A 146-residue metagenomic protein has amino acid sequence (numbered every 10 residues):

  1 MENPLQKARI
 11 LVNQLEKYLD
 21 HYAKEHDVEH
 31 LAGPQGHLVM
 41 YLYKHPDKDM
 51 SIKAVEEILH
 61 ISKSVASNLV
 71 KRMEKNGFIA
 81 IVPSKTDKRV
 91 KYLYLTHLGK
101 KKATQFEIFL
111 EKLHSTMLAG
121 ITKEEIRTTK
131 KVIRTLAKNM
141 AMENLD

Functional and structural regions predicted by a protein language model:
M1, E124-D146: C-terminal regulatory/oligomerization modules of transcriptional regulators
M1-E29, N76: N-terminal leader segment of winged-helix/HTH proteins
A8, V39-L42, I133: Hydrophobic structural patches
D20-S62: N-terminal helix-turn-helix DNA-binding core of bacterial DNA-binding proteins
I52, V70-K71: Short, hydrophobic-biased segments on the C-terminal half of alpha helices that form "recognition helices"
K71-K131: Charged, amphipathic alpha-helical coiled-coil/dimerization segments
